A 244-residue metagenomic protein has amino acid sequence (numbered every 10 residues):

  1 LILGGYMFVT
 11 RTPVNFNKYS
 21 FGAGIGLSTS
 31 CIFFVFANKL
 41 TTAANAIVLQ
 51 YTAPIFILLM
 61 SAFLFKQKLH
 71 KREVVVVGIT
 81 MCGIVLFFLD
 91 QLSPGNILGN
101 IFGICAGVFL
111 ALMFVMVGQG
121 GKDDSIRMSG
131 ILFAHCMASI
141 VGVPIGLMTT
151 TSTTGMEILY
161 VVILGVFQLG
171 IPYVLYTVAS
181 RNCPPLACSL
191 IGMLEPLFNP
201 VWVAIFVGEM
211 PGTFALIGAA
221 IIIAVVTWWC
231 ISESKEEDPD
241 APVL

Functional and structural regions predicted by a protein language model:
L1, F36-A53, N96-F109, G155-L169: Structural signature of hydrophobic alpha-helical transmembrane segments
L1, L89, M193-L244: C-terminal-most transmembrane helix of multi-pass membrane proteins
L1-F16, C31-I32, M81-G95, C136-E157 (+3 more regions): Membrane-interface helix-cap regions at the ends of transmembrane helices in multi-pass membrane proteins
L3-Y6, I57-L58, L92-T150, D240-L244: Transmembrane alpha-helical segments that form core, pore/gating elements of small-molecule transporters/exporters
G4, G24, S28, I32 (+8 more regions): Hydrophobic/small/kink-forming positions within alpha-helical transmembrane segments of polytopic membrane proteins
Y6-T10, A53-V75, L197-I217: C-terminal transmembrane-helix exit sites in multi-pass transporters
F8-N45, Q50, C82, L86 (+1 more regions): Specific transmembrane alpha-helical segments of multi-pass solute transporters/efflux pumps, especially DMT/EamA
A46-T52, V117-M137, L169-I205: Helix-helix packing/entry segments at the starts of transmembrane helices
